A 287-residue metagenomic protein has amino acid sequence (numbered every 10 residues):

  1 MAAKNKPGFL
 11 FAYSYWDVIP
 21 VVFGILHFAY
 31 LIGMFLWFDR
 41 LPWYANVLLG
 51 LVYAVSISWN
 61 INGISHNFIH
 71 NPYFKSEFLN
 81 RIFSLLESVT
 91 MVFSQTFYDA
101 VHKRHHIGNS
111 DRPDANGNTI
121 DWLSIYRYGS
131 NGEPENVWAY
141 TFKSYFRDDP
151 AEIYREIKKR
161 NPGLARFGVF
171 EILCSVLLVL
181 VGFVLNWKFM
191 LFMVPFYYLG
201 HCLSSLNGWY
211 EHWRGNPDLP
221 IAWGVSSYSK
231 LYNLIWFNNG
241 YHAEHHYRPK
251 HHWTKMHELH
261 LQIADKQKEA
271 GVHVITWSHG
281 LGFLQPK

Functional and structural regions predicted by a protein language model:
M1-N60, I64-S65, R81, S88-L191 (+1 more regions): Non-catalytic, topology-defining segments of multipass membrane proteins
F38-L41, Y73-E77, G182, V225-Y228: Helix-boundary and loop/linker segments of multi-pass membrane transporters
I61-N71, Y98-S110, N207-N216, I235-W253: Histidine-centered catalytic micro-motifs
F74-I82, F97, Y198: Short acidic-hydrophobic sequence patches enriched in Asp/Glu that either
E77-S88, P220-N233: Membrane-cytosol interface motif
S88, F196, H246: Short, charged/polar micro-motifs that form catalytic or ligand-binding hotspots
F196-S226, N233-L234: Extended hydrophobic/aromatic segments used for targeting, binding, or gating
G200, V225-S229, N238, K250-W253: Short, well-ordered coil↔helix boundary/capping segments
